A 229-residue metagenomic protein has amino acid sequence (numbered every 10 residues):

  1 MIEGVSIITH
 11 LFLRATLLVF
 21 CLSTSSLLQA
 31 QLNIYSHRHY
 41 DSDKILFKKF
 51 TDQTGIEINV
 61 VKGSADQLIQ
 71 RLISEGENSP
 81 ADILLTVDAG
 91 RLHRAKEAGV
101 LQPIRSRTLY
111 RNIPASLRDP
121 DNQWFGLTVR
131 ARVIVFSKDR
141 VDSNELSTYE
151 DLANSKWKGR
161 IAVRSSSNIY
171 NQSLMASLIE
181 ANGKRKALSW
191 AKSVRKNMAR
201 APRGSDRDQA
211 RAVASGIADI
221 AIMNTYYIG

Functional and structural regions predicted by a protein language model:
I2-T16: Bacterial N-terminal signal peptides that target proteins for export
L18, L27-L28: Cleavable N-terminal signal peptides
S23-S25: N-terminal signal peptide c-region/cleavage motif recognized by signal peptidases
A30-H93: Early extracytoplasmic/lumenal segment of secretory-pathway proteins
H37, D41, G63, P80-A218: Extracytoplasmic ligand-binding site segments that recognize negatively charged/polar headgroups
L46, S189-W190, N224: Short amphipathic alpha-helical coupling segments at ligand-binding clamshell hinges and other catalytic/signaling
L68-I69, L92, Q209-A210, Y227-I228: Short, hydrophobic alpha-helical packing/hinge segments within bilobed ligand-binding/sensory domains
G216-G229: C-terminal lobe and pocket-closing loops of periplasmic/extracytoplasmic Venus-flytrap solute-binding proteins
